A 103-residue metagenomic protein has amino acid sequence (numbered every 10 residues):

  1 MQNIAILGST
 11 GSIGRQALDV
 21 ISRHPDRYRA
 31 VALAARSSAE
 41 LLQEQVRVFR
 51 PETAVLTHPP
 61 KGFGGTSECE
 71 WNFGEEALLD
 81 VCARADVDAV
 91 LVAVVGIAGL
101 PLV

Functional and structural regions predicted by a protein language model:
M1-E52: N-terminal Rossmann-like dinucleotide-binding module
L18-D19, R47, T66-S67, L102-V103: Short amphipathic alpha-helical segments
V31-A34, E68-E70, L91-V92: Short, flexible loop segments at the rims of nucleotide/cofactor-binding pockets, characterized by
S38, L56-G62: Short, polar loop motifs at secondary-structure junctions
V55-T57, E70-A77: Short acidic-hydrophobic, aromatic-tinged amphipathic segments that line or gate anion-handling sites
G62-N72: Short acidic, glycine/proline-enriched helix-loop-strand junctions
F73-V103: Beta-loop-alpha module in the N-terminal Rossmann-like domain of NAD(P)-dependent dehydrogenases, especially those
